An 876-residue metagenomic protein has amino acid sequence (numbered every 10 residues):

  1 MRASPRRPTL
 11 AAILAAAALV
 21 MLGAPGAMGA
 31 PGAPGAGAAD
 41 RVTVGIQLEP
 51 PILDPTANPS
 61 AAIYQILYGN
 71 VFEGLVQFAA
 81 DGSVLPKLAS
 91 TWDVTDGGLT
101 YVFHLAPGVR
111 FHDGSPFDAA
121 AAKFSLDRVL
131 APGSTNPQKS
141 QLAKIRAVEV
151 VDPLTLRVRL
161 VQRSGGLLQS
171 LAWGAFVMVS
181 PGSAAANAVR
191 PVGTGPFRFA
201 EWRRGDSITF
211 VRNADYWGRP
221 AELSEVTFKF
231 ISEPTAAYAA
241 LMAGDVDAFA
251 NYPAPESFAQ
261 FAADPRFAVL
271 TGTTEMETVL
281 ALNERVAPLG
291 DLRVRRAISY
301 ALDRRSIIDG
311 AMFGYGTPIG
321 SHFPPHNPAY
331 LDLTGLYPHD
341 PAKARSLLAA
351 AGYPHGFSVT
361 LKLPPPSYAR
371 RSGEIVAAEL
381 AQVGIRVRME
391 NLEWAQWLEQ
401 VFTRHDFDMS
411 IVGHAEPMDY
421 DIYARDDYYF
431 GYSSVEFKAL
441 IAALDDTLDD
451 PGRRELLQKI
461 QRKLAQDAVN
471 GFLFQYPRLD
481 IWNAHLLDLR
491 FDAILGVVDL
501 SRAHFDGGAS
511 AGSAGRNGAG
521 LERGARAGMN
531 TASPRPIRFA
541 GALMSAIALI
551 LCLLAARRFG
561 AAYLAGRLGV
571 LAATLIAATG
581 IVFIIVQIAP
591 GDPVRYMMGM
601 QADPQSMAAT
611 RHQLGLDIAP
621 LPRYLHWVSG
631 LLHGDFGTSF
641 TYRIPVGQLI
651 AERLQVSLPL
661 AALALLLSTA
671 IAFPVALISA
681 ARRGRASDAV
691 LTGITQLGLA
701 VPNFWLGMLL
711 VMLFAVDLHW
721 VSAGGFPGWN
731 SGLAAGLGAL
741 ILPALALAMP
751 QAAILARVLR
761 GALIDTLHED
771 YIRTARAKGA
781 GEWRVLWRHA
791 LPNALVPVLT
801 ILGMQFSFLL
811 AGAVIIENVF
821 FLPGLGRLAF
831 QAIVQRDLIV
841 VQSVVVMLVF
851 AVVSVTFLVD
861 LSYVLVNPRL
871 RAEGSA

Functional and structural regions predicted by a protein language model:
T43, D118-D127, P153-R157, G195-P196 (+7 more regions): Alpha-helical secondary-structure segments
G45-D96, D127, R190-T194: N-terminal lobe/hinge region of extracytoplasmic solute-binding protein
H104, Q138-P181, E201: Surface-exposed binding/hinge segments that line and control ligand-binding clefts or catalytic entry sites
S164, Q169-A221, E225, E233-T235 (+3 more regions): Gly/Pro-rich hinge or "lid" segments in bacterial periplasmic/extracellular proteins
A185, A214-A259, A377, R386-R388: Ligand-site clamp/hinge motif
R203, A301-A329, Y368-A377, A395-A527: Detector for C-terminal structural segments
N530-S533, D617-F673: An internal, D/E-rich "acidic patch" concept
A561-A562, A572, A578, L654-S687 (+2 more regions): Alpha-helical transmembrane segments of integral membrane proteins, especially multi-pass inner/plasma-membrane
